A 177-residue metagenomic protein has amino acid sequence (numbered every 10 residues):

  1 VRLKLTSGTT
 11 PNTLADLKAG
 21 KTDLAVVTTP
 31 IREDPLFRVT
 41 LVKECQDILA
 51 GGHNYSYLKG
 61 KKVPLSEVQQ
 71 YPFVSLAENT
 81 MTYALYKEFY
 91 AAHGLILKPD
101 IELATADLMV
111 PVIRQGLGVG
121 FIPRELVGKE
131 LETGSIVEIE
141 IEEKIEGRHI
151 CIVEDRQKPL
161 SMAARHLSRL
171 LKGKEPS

Functional and structural regions predicted by a protein language model:
V1-E33, L103: Central regulatory/effector-binding core of bacterial HTH transcription factors
D16-K18, V68, P111-L117, I152: Hydrophobic residues within well-ordered alpha-helices
T28-P35, A84, E88, A106-I136: A ligand-binding cleft/hinge motif common to bilobed small-molecule-binding domains
T29-P30, H53-N54, R124-L126, E142-E143 (+1 more regions): Short secondary-structure boundary segments
L36-F73: Flexible hinge/capping segments at coil-to-helix
R38-I48, T133-E146: Short beta-strand->loop
Y57-K59, P72-H93, L160-A164, S168: Secondary-structure junction motif
I139-S177: A late-sequence structural motif
